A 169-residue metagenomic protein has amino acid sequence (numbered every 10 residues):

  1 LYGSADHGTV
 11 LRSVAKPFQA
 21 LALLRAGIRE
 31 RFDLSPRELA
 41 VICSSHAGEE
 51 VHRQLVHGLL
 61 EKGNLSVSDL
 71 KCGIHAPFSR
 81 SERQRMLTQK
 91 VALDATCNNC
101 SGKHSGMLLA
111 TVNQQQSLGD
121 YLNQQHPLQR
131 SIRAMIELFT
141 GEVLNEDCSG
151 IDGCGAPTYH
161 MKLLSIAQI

Functional and structural regions predicted by a protein language model:
G8-P17, A156-H160: Short, conserved micro-motifs enriched in small and acidic residues
L11-R29: Active-site SXXK
A15-A20, H52, C100, H104 (+1 more regions): Catalytic-loop motifs flanking and including active-site residues across diverse enzymes
L34-E146, I151-G153, I169: Active-site-adjacent helix/loop patches that line small-molecule binding or acyl-intermediate pockets
P157-I169: Active-site-proximal alpha-helical segments within enzyme catalytic domains
